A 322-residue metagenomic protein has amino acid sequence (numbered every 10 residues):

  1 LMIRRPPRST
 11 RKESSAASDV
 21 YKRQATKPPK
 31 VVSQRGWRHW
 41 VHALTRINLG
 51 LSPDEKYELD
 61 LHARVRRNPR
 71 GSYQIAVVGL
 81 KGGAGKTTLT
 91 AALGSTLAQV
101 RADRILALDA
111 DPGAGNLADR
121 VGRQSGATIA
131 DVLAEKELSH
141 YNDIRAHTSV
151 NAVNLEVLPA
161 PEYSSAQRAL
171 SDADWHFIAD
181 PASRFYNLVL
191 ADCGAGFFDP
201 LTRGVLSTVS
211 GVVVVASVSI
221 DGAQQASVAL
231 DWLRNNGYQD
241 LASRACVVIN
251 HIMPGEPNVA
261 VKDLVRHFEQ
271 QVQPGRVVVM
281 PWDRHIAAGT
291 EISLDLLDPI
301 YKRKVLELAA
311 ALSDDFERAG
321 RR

Functional and structural regions predicted by a protein language model:
M2-E13, A17-Y21: Short, small-residue-biased leader/transition segments that mark boundaries at the very start of proteins
S15-I75: Extreme N-terminal, non-catalytic leader segments that precede Walker-type/kinase nucleotide-binding cores
V20, D192, H251-D298: Beta-strand-loop-alpha "switch" segments that mediate conformational coupling across diverse proteins
Y57-H62, G71-P112, A118-R120, A182: Walker A/P-loop phosphate-binding motif and the immediately C-terminal alpha-helix
Q99-E156: Phosphate-binding loop that captures ATP/GTP phosphates
V150, V157-D199: Phosphate-binding/switch loop-helix module in NTP-utilizing enzymes
L201-S219: Inter-motif core of Ras-like GTPase G domains
A287-R322: NTP-binding/hydrolysis catalytic cores, primarily Walker-type P-loop NTPases
